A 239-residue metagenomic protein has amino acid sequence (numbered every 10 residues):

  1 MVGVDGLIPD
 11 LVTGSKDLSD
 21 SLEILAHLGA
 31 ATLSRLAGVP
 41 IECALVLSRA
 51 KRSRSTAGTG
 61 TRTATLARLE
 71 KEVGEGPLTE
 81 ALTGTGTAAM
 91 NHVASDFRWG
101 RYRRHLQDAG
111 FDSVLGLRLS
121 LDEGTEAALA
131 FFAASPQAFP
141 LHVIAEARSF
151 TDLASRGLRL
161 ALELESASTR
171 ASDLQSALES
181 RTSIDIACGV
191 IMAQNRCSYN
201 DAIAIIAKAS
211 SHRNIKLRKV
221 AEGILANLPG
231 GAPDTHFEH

Functional and structural regions predicted by a protein language model:
M1-T63, E70, I224-H239: Intrinsically disordered, low-complexity terminal regulatory regions
E42, R103, G116, A128: Short hydrophobic/aromatic beta-strand element in the GNAT-like acyltransferase core that lines or flanks the acyl-donor
R52-T56, T63-G100, R104-D112: Regulatory sensory and allosteric helical modules in signal-transduction proteins and certain transcription factors
S113-S120: Short hydrophobic beta-strand micro-motif common in sensory/regulatory domains
A127-A138, D152: Short beta-strand-to-loop transition segments that serve as allosteric relay/switch motifs in sensory/regulatory domains
I144, R148-S155: Allosteric cytosolic regulatory segments
L162-G231, F237-H239: Signal-transducing coiled-coil/dimerization helices and immediately adjacent hinge/linker segments that couple sensory
